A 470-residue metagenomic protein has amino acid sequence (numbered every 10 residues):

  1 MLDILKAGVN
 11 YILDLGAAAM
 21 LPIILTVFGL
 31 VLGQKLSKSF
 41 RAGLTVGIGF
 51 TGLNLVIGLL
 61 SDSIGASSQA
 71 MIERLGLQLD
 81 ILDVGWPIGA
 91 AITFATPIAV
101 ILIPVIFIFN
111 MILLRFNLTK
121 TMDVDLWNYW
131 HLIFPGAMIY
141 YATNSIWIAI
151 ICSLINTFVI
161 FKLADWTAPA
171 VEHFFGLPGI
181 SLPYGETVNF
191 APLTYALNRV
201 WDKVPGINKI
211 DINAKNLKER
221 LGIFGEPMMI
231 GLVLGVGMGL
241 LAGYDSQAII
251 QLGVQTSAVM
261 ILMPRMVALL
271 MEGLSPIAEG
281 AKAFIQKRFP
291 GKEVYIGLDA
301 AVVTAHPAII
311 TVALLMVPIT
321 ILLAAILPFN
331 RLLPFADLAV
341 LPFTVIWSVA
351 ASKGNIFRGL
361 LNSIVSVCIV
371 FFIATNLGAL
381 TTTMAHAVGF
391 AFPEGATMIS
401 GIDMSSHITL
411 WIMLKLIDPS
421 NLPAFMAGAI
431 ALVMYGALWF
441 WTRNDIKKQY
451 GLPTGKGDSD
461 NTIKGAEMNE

Functional and structural regions predicted by a protein language model:
M1-V56, P97-Y295, P307, V349-R358 (+1 more regions): Signature of multi-pass transmembrane helix bundles
A42, V46-A99: Membrane helical hairpin/interfacial module
G58-G65, Y141-N144, D299-A301, I373-A387: Hydrophobic alpha-helical transmembrane segments in multi-pass integral membrane proteins
D62, W86, I261, R265 (+2 more regions): A short glycine-/small-residue-rich loop at the edge of a beta-strand within enzyme catalytic domains
G65-D83, A278-D299: Membrane-interface interhelical connector segments
L77-G85, L102-I103, I285-E293, I309-L315 (+1 more regions): A broadly tuned preference for mixed-charge, low-complexity surface segments
W86-P97, K292-I309: Juxtamembrane helix-loop boundaries in multi-pass membrane proteins
R115-T119, G297-A379, T383: Hydrophobic alpha-helical bundle architecture
